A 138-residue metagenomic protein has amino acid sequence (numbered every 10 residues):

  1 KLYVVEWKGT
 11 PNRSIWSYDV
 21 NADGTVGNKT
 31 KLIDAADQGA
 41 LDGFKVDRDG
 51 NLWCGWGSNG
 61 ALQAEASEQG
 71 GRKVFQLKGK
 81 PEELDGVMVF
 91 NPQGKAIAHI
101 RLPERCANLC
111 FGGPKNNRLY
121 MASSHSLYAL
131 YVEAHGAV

Functional and structural regions predicted by a protein language model:
K1-L2, N12, A35-W56, G60 (+3 more regions): Beta-rich, blade/repeat-based domains predominating in secreted/periplasmic proteins but also intracellular
L2, I15-S17, V87, L127-A129: Hydrophobic beta-strand positions in blades of beta-propellers and related beta-sheet-rich domains
V4, V20-D23, F44: N-terminal first-folded block
W7-R13, L62-L84: Short, solvent-exposed loop/turn segments at conserved positions within beta-propeller repeat blades
S17-A36, G86-L102: Blade-edge beta-strand/turn elements of extracellular beta-propeller and related beta-sheet repeat scaffolds
D19, L52-Q69: Short regulatory "switch" loops immediately downstream of catalytic or recognition motifs within protein catalytic
M121-V138: Flexible, glycine-rich linker and terminal segments associated with outer-membrane beta-barrel/transport systems
